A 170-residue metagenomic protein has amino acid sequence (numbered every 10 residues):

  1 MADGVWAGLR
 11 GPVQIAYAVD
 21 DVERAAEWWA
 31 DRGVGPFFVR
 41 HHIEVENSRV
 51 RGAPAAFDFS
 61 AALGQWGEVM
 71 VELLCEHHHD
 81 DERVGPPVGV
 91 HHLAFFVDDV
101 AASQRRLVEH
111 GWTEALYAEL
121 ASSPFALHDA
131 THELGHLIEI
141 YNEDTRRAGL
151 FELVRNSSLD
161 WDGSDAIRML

Functional and structural regions predicted by a protein language model:
M1-V13, Y17-F38, A53-T113, D129-L170: Glyoxalase I/VOC metalloenzyme domain signal
F38-I43, Y117-E119: Conserved catalytic-core motifs of GNAT/GCN5-like acyltransferases
H42-A55: Interfacial loop at the N-terminal end of multi-pass membrane proteins
A121-P124: Short acidic/glycine-enriched loop/turn segments that link adjacent beta-strands
